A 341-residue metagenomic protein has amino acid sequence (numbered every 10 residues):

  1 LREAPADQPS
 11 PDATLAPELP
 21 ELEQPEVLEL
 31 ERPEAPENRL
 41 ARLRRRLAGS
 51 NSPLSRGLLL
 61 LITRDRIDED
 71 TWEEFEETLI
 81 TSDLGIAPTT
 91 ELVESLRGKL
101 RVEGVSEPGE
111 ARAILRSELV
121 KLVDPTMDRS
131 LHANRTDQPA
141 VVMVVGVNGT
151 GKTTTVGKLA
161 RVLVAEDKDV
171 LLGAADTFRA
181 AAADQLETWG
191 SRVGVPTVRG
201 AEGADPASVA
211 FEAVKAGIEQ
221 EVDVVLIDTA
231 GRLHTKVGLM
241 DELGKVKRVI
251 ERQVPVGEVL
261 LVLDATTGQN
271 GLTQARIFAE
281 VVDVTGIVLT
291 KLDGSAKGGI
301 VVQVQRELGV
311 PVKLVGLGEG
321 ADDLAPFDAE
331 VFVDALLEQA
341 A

Functional and structural regions predicted by a protein language model:
L1-K121, Q138, A165, R192: Non-catalytic terminal/linker segments enriched in charged/polar, low-complexity residues
A87-T90, R116-A341: P-loop/Walker A NTP-binding module and the surrounding RecA-like catalytic core of P-loop NTPases
